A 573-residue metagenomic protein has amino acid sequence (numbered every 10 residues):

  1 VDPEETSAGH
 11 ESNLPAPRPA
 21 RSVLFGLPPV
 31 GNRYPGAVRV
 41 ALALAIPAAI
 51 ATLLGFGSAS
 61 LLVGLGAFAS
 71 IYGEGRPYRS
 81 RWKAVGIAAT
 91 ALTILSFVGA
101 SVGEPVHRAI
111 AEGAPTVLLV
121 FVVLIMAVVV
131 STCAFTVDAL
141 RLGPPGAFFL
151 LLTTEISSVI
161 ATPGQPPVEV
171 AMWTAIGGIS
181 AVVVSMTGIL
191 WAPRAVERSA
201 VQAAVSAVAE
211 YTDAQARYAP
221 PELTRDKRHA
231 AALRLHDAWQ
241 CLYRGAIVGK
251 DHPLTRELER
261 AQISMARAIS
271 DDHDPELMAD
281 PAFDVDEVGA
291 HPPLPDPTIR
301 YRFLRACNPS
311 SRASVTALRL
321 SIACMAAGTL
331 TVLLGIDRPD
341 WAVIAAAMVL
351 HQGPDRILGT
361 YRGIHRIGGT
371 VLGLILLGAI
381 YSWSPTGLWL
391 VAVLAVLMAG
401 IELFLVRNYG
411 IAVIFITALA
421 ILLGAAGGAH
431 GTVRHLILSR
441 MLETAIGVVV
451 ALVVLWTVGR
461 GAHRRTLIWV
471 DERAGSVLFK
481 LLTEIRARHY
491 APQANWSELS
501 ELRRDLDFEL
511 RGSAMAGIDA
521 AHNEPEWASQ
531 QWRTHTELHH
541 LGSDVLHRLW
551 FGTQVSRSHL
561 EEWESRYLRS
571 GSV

Functional and structural regions predicted by a protein language model:
V1-L53, G57, T162-A175, A181-W341 (+1 more regions): Cytosolic regulatory and coupling regions of membrane transport/channel systems
E5, P29-V38, S58-G64, P115-I125 (+2 more regions): Hydrophobic alpha-helical transmembrane segments
S12-S22, V38-A48, T52-Y78, A89-S96 (+5 more regions): Pore- and pathway-forming membrane helices of multi-pass small-molecule/ion transporters and channels
P28-N32, R76-A84, A111-L119, T162-P166 (+8 more regions): Membrane-helix interfacial "entry" motifs
G66, L92, V343-V349, I367-G378 (+9 more regions): Alpha-helical transmembrane segments of multi-pass membrane proteins
G86-R108, T360-I380: Membrane-helix boundary elements
V98-T116, A139-L140, W383, G387: Transmembrane alpha-helix boundary signature
L294-L397: Conserved mid-sequence domains
